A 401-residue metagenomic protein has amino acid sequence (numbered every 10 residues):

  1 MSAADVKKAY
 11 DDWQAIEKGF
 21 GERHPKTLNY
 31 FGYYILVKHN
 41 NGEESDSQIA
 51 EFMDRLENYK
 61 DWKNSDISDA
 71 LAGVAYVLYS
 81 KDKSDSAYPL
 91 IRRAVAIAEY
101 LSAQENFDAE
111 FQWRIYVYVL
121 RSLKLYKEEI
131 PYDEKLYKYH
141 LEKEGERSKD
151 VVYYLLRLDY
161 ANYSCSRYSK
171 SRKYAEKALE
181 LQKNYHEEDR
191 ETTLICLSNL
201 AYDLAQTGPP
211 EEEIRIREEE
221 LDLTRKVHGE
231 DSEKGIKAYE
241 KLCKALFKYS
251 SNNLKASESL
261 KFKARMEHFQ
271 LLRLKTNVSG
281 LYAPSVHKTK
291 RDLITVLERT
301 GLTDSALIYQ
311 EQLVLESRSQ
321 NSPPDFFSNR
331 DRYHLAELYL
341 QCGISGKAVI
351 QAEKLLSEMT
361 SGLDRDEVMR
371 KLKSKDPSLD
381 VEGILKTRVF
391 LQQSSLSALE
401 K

Functional and structural regions predicted by a protein language model:
M1-K401: Intrinsic-disorder-linked linear interaction elements in eukaryotic regulatory proteins
